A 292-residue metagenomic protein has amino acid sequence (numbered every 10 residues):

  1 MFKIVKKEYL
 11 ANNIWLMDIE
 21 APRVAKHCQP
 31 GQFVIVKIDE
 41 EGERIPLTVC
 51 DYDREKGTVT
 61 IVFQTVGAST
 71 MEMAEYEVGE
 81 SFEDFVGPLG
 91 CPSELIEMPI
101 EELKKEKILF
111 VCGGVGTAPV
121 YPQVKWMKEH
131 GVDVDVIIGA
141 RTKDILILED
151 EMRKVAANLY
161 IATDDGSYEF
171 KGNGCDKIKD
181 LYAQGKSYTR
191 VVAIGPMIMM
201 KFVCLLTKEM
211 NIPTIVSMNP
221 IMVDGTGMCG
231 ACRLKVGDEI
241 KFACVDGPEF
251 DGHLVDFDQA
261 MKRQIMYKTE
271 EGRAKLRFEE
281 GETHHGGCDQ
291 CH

Functional and structural regions predicted by a protein language model:
M1-E80: Ferredoxin-reductase
V36, D84-F85, L234: A generic structural signal for residues embedded in beta-strands
D39, G87-P88, G237: Short, surface-exposed secondary-structure boundary micro-motifs
G42-D51, L89-I100, C244: Short, Lys/Arg- and Gly-enriched loop/turn segments at beta-strand edges
M71-V223: FNR/FR-type flavoprotein reductase catalytic core
P119, M197, N219-E249, T283-H292: Local cysteine-cluster metal-coordination motifs and their immediate loop/turn environment, predominantly Fe-S cluster
F242-D246, F250-H292: Short Fe-S-cluster ligation motifs
